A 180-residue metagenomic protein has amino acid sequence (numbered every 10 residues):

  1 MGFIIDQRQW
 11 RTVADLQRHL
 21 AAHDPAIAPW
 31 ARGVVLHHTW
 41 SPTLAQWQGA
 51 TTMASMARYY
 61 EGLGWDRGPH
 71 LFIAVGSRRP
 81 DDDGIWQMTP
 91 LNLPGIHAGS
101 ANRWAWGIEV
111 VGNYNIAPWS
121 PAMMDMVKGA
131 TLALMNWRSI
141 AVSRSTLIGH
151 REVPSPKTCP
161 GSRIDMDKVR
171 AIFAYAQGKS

Functional and structural regions predicted by a protein language model:
M1-T39, V75-P94, N102-S180: Basic/polar, cationic surfaces and motifs that engage anionic cell-wall and phosphate/carboxylate ligands
A28-G64: Active-site acidic/histidine clusters and adjacent loop/turn architecture that either coordinate catalytic ions
A57-Y60, N92-I96: Short secondary-structure capping micro-motifs at structural edges
G62-D66, I140-A141: Short, well-ordered coil loops that connect the C-terminus of an alpha-helix to the N-terminus of a beta-strand
G68-H70: Glycine- and aromatic-enriched membrane insertion/assembly motifs of diderm outer-membrane and organelle channel
